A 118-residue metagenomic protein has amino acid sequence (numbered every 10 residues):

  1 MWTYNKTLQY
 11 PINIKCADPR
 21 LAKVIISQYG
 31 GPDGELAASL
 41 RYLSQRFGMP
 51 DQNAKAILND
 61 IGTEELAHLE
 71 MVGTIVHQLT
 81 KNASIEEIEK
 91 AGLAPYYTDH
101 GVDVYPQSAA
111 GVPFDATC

Functional and structural regions predicted by a protein language model:
M1-C118: Non-heme di-metal
